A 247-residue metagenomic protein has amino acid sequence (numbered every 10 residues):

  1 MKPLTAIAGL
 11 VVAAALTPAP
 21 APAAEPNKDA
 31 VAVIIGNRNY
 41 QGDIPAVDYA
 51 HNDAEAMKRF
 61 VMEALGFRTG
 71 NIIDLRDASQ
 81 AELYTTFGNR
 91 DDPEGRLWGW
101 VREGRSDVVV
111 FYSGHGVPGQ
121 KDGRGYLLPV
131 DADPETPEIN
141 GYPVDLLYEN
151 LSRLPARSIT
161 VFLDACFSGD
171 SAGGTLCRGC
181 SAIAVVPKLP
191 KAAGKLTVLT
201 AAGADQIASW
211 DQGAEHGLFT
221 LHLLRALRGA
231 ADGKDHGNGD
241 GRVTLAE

Functional and structural regions predicted by a protein language model:
M1-T5: Positively charged n-region of N-terminal signal peptides that target proteins for export
A6-T17: Bacterial N-terminal signal peptides
P22-A23, D29, Y84-S113, V117-L176 (+1 more regions): Caspase-like (clan CD) cysteine peptidase catalytic core
A32-I44, L65, T69-G70, V130: Acidic/histidine-rich, surface-exposed loop or edge segments in extracytoplasmic proteins
V33, N52-R59, E63, A81 (+6 more regions): Solvent-exposed, polar/charged alpha-helical surfaces in well-ordered, non-transmembrane soluble domains, broadly
G36, D48, K58-V61, R76 (+1 more regions): Active-site-proximal C-terminal subdomain of hydrolase catalytic domains
Q41-P45, Y84, E135-E138, I207-W210 (+1 more regions): A generic structural signal for short coil/turn motifs at secondary-structure boundaries
A46, H51-A54, K58-S106, I139: Functional beta-strand-loop-alpha-helix junction segments that form "active/interaction loops" within catalytic
